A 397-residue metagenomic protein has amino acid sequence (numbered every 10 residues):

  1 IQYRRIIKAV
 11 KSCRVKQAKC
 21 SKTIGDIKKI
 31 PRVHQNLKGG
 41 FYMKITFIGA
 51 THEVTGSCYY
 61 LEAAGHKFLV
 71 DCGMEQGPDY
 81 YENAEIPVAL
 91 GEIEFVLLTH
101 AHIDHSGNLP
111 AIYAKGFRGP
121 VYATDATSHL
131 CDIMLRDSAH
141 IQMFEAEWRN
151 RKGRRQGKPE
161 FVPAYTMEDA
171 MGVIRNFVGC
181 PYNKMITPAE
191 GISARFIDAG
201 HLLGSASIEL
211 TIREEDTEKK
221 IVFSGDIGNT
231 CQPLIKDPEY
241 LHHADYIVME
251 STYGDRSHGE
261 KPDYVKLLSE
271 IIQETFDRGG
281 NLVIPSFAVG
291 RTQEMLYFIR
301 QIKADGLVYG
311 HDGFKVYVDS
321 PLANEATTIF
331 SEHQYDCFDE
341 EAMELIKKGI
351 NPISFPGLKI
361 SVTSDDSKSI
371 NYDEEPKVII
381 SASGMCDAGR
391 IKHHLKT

Functional and structural regions predicted by a protein language model:
Q2-Y3, Q17, H34-Q35: Low-complexity, intrinsically disordered or signal/transmembrane-proximal segments
K8, K16-Q17: Compositionally biased, low-complexity segments
I27-Y42: Short, Lys/Arg-enriched N-terminal segments with co-localized hydrophobic residues within the first ~10-30 amino acids
K44-L97, S106, Y113-E294, R300-H311: His/Asp/Glu-rich metal-coordinating catalytic cores of metallo-dependent phosphodiesterases/hydrolases acting on
I271-T397: Hard-cation-handling environments
